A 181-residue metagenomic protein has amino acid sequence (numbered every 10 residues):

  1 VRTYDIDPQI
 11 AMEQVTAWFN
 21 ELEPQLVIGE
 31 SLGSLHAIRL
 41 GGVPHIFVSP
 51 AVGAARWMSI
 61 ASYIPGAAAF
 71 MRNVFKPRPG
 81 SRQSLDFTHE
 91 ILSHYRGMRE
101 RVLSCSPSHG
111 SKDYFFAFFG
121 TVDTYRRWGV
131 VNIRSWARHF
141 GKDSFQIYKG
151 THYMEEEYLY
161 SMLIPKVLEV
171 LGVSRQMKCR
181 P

Functional and structural regions predicted by a protein language model:
V1-E21, H152: Active-site catalytic motif of lipid deacylating hydrolases and related acyltransferases
V1-T3, G29, F145-T151: A generic structural motif
T16, R39-G42: Glycine-rich loop at the start of a catalytic domain that most often binds anionic cofactors/ligands
E21, R39-L40, H139: Alpha-helix C-cap/termination motif
V27-I38: Gly/Ala-rich beta-loop-alpha elbow adjacent to hydrolase catalytic centers
P44-K178: The alpha/beta-hydrolase serine catalytic core
